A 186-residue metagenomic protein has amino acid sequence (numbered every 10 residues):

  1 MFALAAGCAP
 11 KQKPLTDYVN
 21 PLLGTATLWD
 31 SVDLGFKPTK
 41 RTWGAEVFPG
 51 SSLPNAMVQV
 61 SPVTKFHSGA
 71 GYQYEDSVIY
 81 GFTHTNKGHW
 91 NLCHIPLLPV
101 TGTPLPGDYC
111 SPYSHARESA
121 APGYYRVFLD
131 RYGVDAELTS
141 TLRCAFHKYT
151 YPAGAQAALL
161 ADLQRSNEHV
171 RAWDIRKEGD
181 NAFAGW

Functional and structural regions predicted by a protein language model:
A5-G7: C-terminal motif of bacterial Sec signal peptides marking the signal peptidase cleavage site
K11-W186: Accessory carbohydrate-recognition regions in carbohydrate-active enzymes
